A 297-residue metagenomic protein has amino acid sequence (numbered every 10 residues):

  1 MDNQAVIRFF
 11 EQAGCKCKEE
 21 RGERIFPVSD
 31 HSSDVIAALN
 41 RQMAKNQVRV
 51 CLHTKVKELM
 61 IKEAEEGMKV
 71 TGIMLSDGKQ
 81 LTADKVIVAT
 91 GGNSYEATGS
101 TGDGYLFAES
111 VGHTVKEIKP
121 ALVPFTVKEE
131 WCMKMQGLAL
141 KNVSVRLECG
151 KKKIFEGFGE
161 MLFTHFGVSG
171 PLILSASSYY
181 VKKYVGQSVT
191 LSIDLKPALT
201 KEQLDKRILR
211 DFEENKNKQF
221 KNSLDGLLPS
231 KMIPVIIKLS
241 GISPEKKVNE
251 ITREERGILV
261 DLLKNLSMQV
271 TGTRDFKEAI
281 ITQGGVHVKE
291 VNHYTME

Functional and structural regions predicted by a protein language model:
M1-D2, G22-R41, C51, Y95-G99 (+2 more regions): Short beta-strand to alpha-helix junction loop
M1-F9: N-terminal FAD cofactor-binding segment of flavoenzymes
K16, T114-E117, V123-K247: An anion/pyrophosphate-binding glycine-rich loop and adjacent beta-alpha core in soluble alpha-beta enzymes
M43-K57, I118: A conserved beta-strand/loop element that lines the FAD pocket in flavoprotein oxidoreductases
C51-L52, P234-E297: A glycine-rich dinucleotide-binding beta-alpha-beta segment and adjacent secondary-structure elements that constitute
L52-K69: A conserved short coil-to-beta-strand element within the FAD-binding core of flavoproteins
V56, Q80-A97, A108-E109, M161-F166: Short hydrophobic core segments
E96-K116: Glycine-rich beta-alpha-beta "Rossmann" dinucleotide-binding loop(s) and their flanking helix/strand
